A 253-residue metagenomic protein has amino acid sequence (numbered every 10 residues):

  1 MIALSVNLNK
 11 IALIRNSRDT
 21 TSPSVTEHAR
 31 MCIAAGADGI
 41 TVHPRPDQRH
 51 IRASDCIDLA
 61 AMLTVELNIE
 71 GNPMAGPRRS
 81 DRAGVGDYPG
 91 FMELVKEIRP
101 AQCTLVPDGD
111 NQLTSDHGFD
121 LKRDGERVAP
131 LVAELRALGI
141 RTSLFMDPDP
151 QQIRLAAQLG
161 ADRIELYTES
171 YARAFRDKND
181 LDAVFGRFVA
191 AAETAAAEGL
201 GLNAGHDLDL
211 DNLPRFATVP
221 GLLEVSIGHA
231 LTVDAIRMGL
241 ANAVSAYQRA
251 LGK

Functional and structural regions predicted by a protein language model:
M1-A75, R79-D87, K96-I98, L155-Q158: Conserved N-terminal beta1-alpha1 strand-loop-helix module at the mouth
I2-L8, I40-V42, V65-G71, A101-L105 (+4 more regions): Hydrophobic faces of well-ordered beta-strands that scaffold small-molecule active sites in alpha/beta enzyme cores
N7-L13, R45-D47, E70-G76, D108-D110 (+5 more regions): Active-site beta-loop-alpha junctions enriched in small/polar residues
D38-L63, P107-D120, T168-N179, A235: Glycine-rich, proline-tolerant flexible connector loops at the mouths of alpha/beta enzymes
R49-M74, L121-S143, D180-A204, L210 (+1 more regions): Alpha-helix-loop-beta-strand connector modules within alpha/beta enzyme cores
G76-E97, D149-L159, A204, L208-L222: Catalytic cores of alpha/beta
D110, R141-T194, E198: Histidine/lysine/aspartate-rich catalytic loop segments that bind and position anionic ligands
H117, R176-L181, D234-K253: C-terminal helical cap(s) of enzyme catalytic domains, especially alpha/beta-barrels
